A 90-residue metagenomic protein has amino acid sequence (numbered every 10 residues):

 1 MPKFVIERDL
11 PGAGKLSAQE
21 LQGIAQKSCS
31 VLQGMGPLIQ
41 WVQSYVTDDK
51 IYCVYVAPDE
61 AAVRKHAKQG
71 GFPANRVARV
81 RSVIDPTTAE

Functional and structural regions predicted by a protein language model:
M1-Q33, Q40, S82-E90: Short S/T/G/P-rich N-terminal loop/turn motif that feeds into the first structured element of a domain
F4-R8, W41-H66: Short, well-ordered beta-strand segments in beta-rich or mixed alpha/beta enzyme and ligand-binding folds
C29, I51-Y55, D59, N75 (+1 more regions): Short amphipathic alpha-helical patches
P37-Q43, R76: A short linear hydrophobic-aromatic micro-motif
V56-V83: An amphipathic, aromatic/His-enriched active-site/gating alpha helix that lines ligand/cofactor pockets
